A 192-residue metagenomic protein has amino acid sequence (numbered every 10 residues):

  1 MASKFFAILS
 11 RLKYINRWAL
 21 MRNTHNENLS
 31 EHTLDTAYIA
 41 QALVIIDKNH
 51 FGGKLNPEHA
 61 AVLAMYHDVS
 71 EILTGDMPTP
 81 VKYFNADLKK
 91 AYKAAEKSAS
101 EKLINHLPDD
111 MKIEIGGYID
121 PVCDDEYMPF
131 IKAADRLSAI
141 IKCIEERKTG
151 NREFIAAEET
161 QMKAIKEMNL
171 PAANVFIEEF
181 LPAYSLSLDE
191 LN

Functional and structural regions predicted by a protein language model:
M1-N192: Alpha-helical, largely C-terminal catalytic domains that coordinate divalent metal ions via clustered Asp/Glu/His
